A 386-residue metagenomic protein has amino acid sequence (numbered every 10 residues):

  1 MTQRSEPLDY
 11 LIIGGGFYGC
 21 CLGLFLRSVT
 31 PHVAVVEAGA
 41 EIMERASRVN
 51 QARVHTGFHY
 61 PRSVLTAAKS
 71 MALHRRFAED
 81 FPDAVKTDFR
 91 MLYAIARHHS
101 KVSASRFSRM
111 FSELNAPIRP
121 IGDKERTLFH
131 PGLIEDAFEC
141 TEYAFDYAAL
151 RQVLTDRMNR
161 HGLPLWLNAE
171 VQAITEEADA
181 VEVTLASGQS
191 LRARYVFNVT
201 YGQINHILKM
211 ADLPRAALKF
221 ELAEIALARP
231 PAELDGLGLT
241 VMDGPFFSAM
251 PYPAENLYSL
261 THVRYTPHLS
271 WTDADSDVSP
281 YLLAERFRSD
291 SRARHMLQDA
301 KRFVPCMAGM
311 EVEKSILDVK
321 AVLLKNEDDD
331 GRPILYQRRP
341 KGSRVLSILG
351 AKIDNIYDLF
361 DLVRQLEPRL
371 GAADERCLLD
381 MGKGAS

Functional and structural regions predicted by a protein language model:
L8-A34: N-terminal Rossmann-like FAD-binding beta1-loop-alpha1 element of flavoenzymes
R27-R48: Glycine-rich FAD pyrophosphate-binding loop
M43, S187-V241, A254-N256, L370-A373: Central helical "cap/lid" subdomain
Q51-I134, A284: Dinucleotide-binding Rossmann-like beta1-alpha1 core, especially the glycine-rich loop that anchors the ADP
A94-L167, A173-D179, N326-R338: Flavin (FAD/FMN) cofactor-binding and adjacent substrate-gating region of FAD-dependent oxidoreductase domains
T141, Q298-S386: C-terminal catalytic lobe of FAD-dependent flavoproteins
Q172-L191, V196: Conserved beta-strand-loop-beta-strand element in the redox core of flavoprotein oxidoreductases
E255, H268-K320: Flavin-binding catalytic cores
